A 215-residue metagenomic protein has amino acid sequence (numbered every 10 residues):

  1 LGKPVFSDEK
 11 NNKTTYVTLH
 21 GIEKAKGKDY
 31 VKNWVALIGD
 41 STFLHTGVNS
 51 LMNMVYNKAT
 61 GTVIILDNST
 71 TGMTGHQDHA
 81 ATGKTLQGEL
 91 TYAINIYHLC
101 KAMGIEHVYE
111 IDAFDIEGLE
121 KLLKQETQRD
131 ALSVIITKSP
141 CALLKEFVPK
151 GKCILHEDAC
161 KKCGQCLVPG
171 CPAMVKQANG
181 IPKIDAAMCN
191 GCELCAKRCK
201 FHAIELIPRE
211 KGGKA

Functional and structural regions predicted by a protein language model:
L1-I136, E146-F147: Thiamine diphosphate
E9, T85-G88, G151, L155-K161 (+1 more regions): Short, contiguous acidic/charged loop-to-helix segments that flank catalytic cores in large enzymes
Y56-N57, K84, L155-H156, R209-E210: Alpha-helix boundary/interfacial micro-motifs
A113-E120, A159-C160, G212-K214: A short acidic, often aromatic-flanked loop/helix-cap motif at beta-alpha or helix-coil junctions that lines enzyme
Q125-Q177, K214: Glycine/aspartate-rich loop-and-adjacent alpha/beta segment that forms the canonical ThDP
K161-K183, N190, L194-G212: Iron-sulfur cluster-binding cysteine motifs and their immediate structural context in ferredoxin-like electron-transfer
